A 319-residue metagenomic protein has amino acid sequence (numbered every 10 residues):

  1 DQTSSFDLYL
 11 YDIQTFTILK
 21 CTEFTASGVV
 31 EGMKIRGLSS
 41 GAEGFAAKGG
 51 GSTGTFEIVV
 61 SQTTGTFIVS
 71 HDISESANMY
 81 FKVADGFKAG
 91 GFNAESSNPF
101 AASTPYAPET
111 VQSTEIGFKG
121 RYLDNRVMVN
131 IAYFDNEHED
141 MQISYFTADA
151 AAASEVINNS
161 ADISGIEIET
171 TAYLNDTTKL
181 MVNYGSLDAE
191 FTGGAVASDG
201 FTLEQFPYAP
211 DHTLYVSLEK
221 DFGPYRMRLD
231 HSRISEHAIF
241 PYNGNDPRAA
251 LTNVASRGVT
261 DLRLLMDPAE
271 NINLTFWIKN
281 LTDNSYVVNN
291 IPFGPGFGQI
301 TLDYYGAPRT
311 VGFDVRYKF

Functional and structural regions predicted by a protein language model:
D1, G54-D72, S76-N78, K82 (+5 more regions): Outer-membrane beta-barrel transmembrane strands
Q2-I58, G91-P105, I143-V156, F191-P207 (+2 more regions): Solvent-exposed loop segments that connect transmembrane elements
Q62-G65, N78, V111-G117, R126 (+4 more regions): Transmembrane beta-barrel architecture of outer-membrane proteins
D72-K88, E95, A107-I166, T170-Y173 (+2 more regions): Membrane-embedded beta-barrel scaffold of Gram-negative outer-membrane proteins
S76-M79, D124-V129, T177-L180, P224-R228 (+2 more regions): Repeated loop/turn-to-beta-strand initiation elements of outer-membrane beta-barrel proteins
A132, P247-N253, T260-L265, I272 (+1 more regions): Short, glycine/charged-rich beta-strand-loop motifs at protein surfaces that mediate ligand recognition and catalysis
A132-H138, V156-G244, E270, T282-D283 (+1 more regions): Gram-negative outer-membrane beta-barrel transporters
L180, S232-Y242, L265-F319: C-terminal beta-signal and adjacent terminal beta-strands/loops of Gram-negative outer-membrane beta-barrel proteins
